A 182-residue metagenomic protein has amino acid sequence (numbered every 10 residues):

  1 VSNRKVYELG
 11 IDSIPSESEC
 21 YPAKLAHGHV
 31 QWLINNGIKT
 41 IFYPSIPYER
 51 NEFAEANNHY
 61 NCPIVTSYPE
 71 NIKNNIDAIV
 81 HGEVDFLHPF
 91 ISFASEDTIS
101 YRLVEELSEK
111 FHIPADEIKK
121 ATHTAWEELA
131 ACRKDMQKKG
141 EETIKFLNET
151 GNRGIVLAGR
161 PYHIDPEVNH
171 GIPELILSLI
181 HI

Functional and structural regions predicted by a protein language model:
R4-A23: N-terminal beta-loop-helix "entrance" segment that forms/cooperates in small-molecule cofactor or anionic ligand
R4-K5, I46-E49, S92-D97, A158-H170: Gly/Ser/Thr-rich loops at beta-strand to alpha-helix junctions that form or flank small-molecule/cofactor-binding
A23-A54, N58, V65-N74: Phosphate/diphosphate-binding loops
E52-L107: Glycine-rich, acidic loop regions that bind phosphate or pyrophosphate groups
E83-Q137: Helix-enriched interaction subdomains in cytosolic or periplasmic regions, typified by TIR/SEFIR signaling/NADase cores
A130-G159, H163, H170: Glycine-/acidic-rich phosphate or pyrophosphate-binding loops and their flanking alpha/beta elements
H170-S178: Short, solvent-exposed amphipathic alpha-helical segments in soluble enzyme and RNA/protein-processing domains
I180-I182: Conserved small/polar residues in nucleotide/adenosyl-binding loops
